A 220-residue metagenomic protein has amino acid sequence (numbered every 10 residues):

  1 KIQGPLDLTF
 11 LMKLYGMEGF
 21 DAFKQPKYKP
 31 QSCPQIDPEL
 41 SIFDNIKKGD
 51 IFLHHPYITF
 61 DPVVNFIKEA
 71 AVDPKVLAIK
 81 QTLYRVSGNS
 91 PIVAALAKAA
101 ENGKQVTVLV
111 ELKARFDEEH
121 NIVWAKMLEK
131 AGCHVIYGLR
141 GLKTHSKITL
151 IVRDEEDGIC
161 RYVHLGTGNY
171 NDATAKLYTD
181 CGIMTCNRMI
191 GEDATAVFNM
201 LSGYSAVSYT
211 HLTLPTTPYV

Functional and structural regions predicted by a protein language model:
K1-K75, V93-A95: N-terminal non-catalytic structural scaffold regions of very large proteins
L6-F10, T59-P62, R85-P91, A114-E119 (+2 more regions): Flexible loop/turn segments at secondary-structure boundaries
H54-P56, K80-Y84, A99-N102, T107-E111 (+5 more regions): Generic beta-strand/beta-sheet core signal
V72-A131: Primarily the HKD phosphodiesterase
V110-L177: Phosphate/diphosphate-binding loops
I183-V197: Mobile "lid/hinge" segments at catalytic clefts and subdomain interfaces of large enzymes
T210-T216: Conserved small/polar residues in nucleotide/adenosyl-binding loops
